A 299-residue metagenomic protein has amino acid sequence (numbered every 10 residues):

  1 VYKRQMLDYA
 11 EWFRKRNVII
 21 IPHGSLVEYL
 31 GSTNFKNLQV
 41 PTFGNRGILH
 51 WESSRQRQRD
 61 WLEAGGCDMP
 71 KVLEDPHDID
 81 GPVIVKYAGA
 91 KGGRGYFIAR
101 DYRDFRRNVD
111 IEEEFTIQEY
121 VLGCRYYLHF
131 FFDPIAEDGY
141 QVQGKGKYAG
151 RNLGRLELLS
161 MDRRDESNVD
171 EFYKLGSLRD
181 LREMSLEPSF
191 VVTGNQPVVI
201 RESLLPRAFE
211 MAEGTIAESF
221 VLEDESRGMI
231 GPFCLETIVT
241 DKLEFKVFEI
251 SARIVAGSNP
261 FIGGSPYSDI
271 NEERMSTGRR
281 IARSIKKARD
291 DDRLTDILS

Functional and structural regions predicted by a protein language model:
K3-D78: Conserved N-proximal alpha/beta basic substrate-recognition cap immediately N-terminal to, or forming the N-lobe
S25-Y29, A90-G92, C234: Gly/Ser/Thr-rich loops at beta-strand to alpha-helix junctions that form or flank small-molecule/cofactor-binding
R46-R163, V198-T215: Active-site nucleotide/adenylate-binding loops and adjacent lid/helix of ATP-dependent enzymes
I84-K86, H129-F130, L243-I254: A short beta-strand motif that forms the metal-chelation/ATP-contact edge of phosphoryl-transfer active sites
F115-T116, E218-E225: Short helix-to-loop capping/linker segments positioned immediately adjacent to catalytic or ligand/cofactor-binding
H129, L222-K242: A short glycine-rich, hydrophobically flanked beta-strand micro-motif that places a catalytic Asp/Glu for divalent metal
F130-F220, S251-A282: ATP-dependent carboxylate/phosphate-activation module, predominantly the ATP-grasp catalytic core and closely related
R280-S299: Cysteine/selenocysteine-centered motifs that mediate thiol-based redox chemistry or coordinate metal-sulfur cofactors
